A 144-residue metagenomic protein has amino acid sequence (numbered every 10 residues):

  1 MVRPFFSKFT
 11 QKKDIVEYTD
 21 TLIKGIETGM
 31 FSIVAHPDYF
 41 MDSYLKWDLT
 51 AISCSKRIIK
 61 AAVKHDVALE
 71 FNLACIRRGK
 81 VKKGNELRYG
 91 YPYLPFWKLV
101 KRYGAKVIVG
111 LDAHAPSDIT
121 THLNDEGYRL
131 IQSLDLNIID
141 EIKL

Functional and structural regions predicted by a protein language model:
M1-H65: Extended substrate/RNA-proximal surfaces in nucleic-acid metabolism proteins
M41-D42, K46-L144: Charged catalytic cores and adjacent phosphate/nucleic-acid-binding surfaces used for phosphate/nucleic-acid chemistry
